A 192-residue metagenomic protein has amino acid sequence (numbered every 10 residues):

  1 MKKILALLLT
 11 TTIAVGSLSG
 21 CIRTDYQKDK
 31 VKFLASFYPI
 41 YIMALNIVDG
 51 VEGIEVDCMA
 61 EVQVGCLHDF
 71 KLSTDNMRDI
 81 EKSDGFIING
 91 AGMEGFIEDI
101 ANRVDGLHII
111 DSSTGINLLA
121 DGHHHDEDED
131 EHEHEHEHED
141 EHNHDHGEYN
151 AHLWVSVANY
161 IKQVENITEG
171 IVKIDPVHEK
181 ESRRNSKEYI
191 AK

Functional and structural regions predicted by a protein language model:
M1-I4: Bacterial Sec-dependent N-terminal signal peptides
L7-L9, S17-K192: Extracytoplasmic metal-acquisition and chelation regions
